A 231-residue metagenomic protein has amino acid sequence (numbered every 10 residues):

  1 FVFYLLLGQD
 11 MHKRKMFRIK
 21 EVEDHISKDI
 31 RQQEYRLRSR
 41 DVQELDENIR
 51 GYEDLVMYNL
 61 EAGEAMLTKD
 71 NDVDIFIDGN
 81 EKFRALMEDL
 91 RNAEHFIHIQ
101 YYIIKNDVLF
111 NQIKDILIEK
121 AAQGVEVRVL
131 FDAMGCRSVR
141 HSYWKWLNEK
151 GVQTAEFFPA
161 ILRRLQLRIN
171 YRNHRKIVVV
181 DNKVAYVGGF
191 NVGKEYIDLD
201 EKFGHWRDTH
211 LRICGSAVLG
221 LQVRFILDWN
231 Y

Functional and structural regions predicted by a protein language model:
F1-Y231: N-terminal localization/anchoring segments of enzymes in phospholipid and broader phosphate metabolism
